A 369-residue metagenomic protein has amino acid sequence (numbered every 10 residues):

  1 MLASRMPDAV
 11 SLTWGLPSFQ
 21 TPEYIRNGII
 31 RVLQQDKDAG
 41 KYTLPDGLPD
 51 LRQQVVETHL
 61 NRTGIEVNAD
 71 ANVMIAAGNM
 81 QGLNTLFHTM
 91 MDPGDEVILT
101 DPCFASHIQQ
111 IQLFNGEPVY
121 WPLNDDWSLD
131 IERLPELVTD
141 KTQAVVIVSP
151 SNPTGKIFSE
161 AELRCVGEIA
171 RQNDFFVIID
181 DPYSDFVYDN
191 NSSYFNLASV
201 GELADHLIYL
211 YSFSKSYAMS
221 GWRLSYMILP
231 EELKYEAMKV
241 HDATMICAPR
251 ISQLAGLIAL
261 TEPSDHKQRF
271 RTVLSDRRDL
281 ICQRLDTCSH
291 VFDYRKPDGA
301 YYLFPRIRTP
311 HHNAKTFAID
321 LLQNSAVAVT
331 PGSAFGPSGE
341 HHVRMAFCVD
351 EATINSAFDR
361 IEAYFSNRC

Functional and structural regions predicted by a protein language model:
M1-A77, T85, A259-E262, R368-C369: N-terminal small-domain helix-loop-helix segment of the aminotransferase-like
T89-I111: Conserved PLP-anchoring active-site segment centered on the Schiff-base-forming lysine
Q112-V119: A short helix-loop-beta submotif of the ANL/AMP-binding
D125-S192: Active-site phosphate-binding strand-loop segment of PLP-dependent enzymes
S199-E236, A248-I251: Active-site PLP attachment segment
A237-H241, L260-C282: Structural signature of PLP-dependent enzymes
L257, V273-C282, Y294-I307: Conserved glycine-rich beta-strand-loop-beta hairpin in the small C-terminal domain of fold type I
N313, D320-V329, F335-C369: PLP-dependent enzyme catalytic core of the Aspartate aminotransferase-like
